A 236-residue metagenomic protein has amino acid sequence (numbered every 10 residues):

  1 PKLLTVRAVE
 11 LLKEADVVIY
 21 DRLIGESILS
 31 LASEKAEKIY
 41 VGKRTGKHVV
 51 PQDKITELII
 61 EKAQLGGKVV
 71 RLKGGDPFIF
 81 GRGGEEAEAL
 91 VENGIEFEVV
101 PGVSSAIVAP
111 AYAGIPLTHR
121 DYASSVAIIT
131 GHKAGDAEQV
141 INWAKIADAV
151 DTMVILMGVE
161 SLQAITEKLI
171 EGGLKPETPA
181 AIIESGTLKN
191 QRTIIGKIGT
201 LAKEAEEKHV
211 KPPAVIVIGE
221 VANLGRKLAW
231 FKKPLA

Functional and structural regions predicted by a protein language model:
P1-L4, S27, G225: Short N-terminal binding/cap micro-motifs at the start of the first secondary-structure element
K2, A8-E10, G196: Cofactor-pocket helix-loop regions in the catalytic cores of large enzyme subunits
K2-L3, S30, K47-K54, V108-P110 (+2 more regions): Short, charged, surface-exposed secondary-structure boundary motifs
V6-V103, A202-K203, A214: Class I S-adenosyl-L-methionine
I28, L90, A109-P110, I165 (+1 more regions): Hydrophobic packing residues within well-ordered alpha-helices of enzyme cores
A36-K43, G94-E98, L117-S124, G173-I182: Short hydrophobic/aromatic-enriched beta-strand-loop microsegments
L65-V69, S125, K133-A236: A contiguous loop/helix-start segment that scaffolds small-molecule binding in enzyme catalytic cores
D76-A149, R192-G196: Class I SAM-dependent methyltransferase SAM-binding "motif I" and its flanking Rossmann-like core
